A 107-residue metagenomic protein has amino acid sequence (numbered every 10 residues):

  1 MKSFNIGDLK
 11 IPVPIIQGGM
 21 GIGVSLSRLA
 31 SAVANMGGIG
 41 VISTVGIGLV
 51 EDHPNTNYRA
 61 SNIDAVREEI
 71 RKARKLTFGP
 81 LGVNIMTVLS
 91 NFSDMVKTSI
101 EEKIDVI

Functional and structural regions predicted by a protein language model:
M1-I107: Active-site entrance/lid segments in N-terminal catalytic domains of soluble metabolic enzymes
